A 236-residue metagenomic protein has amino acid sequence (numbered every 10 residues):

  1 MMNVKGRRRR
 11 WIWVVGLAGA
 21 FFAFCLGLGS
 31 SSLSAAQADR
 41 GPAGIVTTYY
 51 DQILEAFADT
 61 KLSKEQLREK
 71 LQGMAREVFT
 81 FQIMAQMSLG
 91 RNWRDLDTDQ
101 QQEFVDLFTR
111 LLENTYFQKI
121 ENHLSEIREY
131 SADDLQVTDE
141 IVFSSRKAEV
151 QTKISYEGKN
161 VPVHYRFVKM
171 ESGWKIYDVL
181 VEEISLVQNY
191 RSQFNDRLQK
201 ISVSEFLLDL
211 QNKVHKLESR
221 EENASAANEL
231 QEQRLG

Functional and structural regions predicted by a protein language model:
M1-R10: N-terminal secretory signal peptides that target proteins for export/translocation
V15-G29: Bacterial N-terminal signal peptides
L28-Q37: Sec/Tat signal peptide C-region and signal peptidase I cleavage site
A38-I120: Early exported N-terminus immediately downstream of N-terminal targeting peptides
D106-F108, N114-H164, K213-L235: Surface-exposed, charged secondary-structure patches
N160-Q188: Short beta-strand edge/turn micro-motifs at domain boundaries
D178-G236: Low-complexity, intrinsically disordered terminal/linker segments enriched in charged and Gly/Pro repeats
